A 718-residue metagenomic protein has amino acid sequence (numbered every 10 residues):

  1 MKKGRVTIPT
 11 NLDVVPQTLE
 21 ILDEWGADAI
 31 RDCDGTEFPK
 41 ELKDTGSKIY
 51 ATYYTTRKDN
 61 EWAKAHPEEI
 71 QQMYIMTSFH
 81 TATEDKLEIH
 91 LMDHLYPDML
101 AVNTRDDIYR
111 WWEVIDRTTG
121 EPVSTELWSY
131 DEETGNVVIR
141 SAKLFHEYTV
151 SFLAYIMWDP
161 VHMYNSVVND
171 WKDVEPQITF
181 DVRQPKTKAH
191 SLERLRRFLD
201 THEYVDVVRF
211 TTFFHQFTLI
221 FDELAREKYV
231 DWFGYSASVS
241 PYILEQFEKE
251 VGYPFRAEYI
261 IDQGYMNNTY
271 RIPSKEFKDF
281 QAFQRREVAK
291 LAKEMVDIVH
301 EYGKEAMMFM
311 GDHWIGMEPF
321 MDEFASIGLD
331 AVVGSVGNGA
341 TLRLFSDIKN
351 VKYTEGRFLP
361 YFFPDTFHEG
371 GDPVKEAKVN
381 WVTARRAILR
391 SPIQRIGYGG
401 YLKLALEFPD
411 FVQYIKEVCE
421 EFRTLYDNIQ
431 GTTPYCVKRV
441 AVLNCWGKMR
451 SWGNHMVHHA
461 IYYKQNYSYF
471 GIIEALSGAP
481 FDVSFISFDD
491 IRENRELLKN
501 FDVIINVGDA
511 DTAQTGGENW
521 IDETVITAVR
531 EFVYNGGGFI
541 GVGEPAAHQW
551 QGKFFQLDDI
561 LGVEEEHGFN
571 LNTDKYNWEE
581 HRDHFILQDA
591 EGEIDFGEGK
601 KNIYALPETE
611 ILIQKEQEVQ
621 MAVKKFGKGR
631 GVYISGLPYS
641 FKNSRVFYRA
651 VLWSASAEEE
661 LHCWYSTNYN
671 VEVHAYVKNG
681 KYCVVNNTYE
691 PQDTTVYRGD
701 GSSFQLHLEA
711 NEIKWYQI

Functional and structural regions predicted by a protein language model:
K2-R57, E61-D98: Noncatalytic N-terminal accessory/assembly modules of large enzymes
G4-T10, A27-C33, N169-A189, I272-A289 (+7 more regions): The substrate-binding groove and active-site-proximal loops of carbohydrate-active enzymes, especially glycoside
T7, D13-K48, R194-T211, F324 (+4 more regions): Catalytic domains of carbohydrate-active enzymes, especially glycoside hydrolases
L42, W62-H66, L195-R196, R209-F213 (+12 more regions): Hydrophobic targeting/anchoring helices
E69-S326, L344, Q430: Polysaccharide-binding and catalytic clefts of secreted carbohydrate-active enzymes
L219-D222, K403-V437, S477, Q556 (+4 more regions): Extracellular ligand-binding/catalytic regions of CAZymes and related secreted enzymes and adhesion modules
A460-F485: Short helix-loop-beta junction
G516-G592, G597-G599: A glycine-rich, often tryptophan-bearing local segment used as a flexible ligand/cofactor-contacting loop or short
